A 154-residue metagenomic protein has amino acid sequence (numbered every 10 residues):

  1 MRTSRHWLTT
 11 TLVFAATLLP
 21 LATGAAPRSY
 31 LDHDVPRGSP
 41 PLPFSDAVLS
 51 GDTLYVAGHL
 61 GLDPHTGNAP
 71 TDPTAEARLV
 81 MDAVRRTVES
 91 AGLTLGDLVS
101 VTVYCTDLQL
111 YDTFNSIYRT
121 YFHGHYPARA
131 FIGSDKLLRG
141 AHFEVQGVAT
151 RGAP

Functional and structural regions predicted by a protein language model:
M1-T11: Bacterial N-terminal signal peptides that target proteins for export
T10-D82, R86-V99, C105-P154: N-terminal presequence-like segments and the immediate start of the first folded domain
